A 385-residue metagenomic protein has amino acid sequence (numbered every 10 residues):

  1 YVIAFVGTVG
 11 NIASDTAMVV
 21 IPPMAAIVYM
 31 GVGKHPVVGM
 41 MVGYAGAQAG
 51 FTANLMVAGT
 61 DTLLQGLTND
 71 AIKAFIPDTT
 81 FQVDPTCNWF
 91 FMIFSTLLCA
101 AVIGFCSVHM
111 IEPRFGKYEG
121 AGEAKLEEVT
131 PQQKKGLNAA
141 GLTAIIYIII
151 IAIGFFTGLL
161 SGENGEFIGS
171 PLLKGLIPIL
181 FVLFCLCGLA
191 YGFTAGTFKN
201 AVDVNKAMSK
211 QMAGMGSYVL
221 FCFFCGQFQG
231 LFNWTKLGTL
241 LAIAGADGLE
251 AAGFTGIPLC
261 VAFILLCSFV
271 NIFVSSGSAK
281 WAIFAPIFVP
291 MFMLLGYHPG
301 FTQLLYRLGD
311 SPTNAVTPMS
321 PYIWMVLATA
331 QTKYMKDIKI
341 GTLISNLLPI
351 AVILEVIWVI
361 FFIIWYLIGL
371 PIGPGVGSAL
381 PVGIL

Functional and structural regions predicted by a protein language model:
Y1-A26, G31-V32, V219-F228, E250-P290 (+2 more regions): Hydrophobic alpha-helical transmembrane segments of multi-pass integral membrane proteins, predominantly secondary
I3-T8, G46-G50, F91-H109, G141-F156 (+4 more regions): Hydrophobic core segments of alpha-helical transmembrane domains in multi-pass membrane transport and ion-translocation
G10-V20, L55-G59, A195-F198, G230-T239 (+2 more regions): Short helix-coil transition sites and intra-membrane helix breaks within transmembrane domains of multi-pass
P22-Y118, L304-L308, I323-I364, L370 (+1 more regions): Membrane-core helix-loop-helix motifs of multi-pass transport proteins
Q82-F94, P131-L137, N164-L180, E250-F254 (+1 more regions): Interfacial loop-to-helix junctions that mark the boundaries of transmembrane helices in multi-pass membrane
V102-K125, I153-E163, F181-A201, L327: Juxtamembrane interface elements at the cytosolic ends of transmembrane helices in multi-pass membrane proteins
A121-N138, E163-F167, F193-M215, K336-S345: Hydrophobic, small-residue-rich membrane helices and short re-entrant helix-turn-helix hairpins that build
G169-T239: Core transmembrane alpha-helical segments of multi-pass membrane transporters/permeases
